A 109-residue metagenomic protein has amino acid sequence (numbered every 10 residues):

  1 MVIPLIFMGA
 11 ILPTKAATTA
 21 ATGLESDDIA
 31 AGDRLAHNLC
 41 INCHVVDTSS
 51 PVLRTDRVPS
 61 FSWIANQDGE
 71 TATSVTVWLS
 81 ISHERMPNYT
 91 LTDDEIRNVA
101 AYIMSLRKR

Functional and structural regions predicted by a protein language model:
M1-A10: Bacterial N-terminal signal peptides
P13-L35: Electrostatic cytochrome c docking/interface patches
G32, L39-D47, V99: The canonical Cys-X-X-Cys-His
T48-T76: Gly/Gly-Pro-rich "capping" loops immediately C-terminal to redox-active cysteine motifs in periplasmic/lumenal
I81-H83: Acidic/histidine-rich, surface-exposed loop or edge segments in extracytoplasmic proteins
T90-R109: C-terminal capping alpha-helices of c-type cytochrome domains
